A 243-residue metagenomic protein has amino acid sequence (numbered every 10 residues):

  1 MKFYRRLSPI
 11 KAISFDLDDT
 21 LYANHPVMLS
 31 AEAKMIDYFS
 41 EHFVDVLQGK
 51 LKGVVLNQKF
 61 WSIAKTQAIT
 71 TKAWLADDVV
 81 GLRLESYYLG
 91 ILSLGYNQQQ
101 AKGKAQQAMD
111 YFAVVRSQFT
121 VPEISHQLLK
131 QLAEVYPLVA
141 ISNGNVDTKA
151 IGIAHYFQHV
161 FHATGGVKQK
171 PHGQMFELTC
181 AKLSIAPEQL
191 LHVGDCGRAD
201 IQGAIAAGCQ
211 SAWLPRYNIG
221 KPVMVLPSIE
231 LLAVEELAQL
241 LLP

Functional and structural regions predicted by a protein language model:
M1-I13, H25, H126-P243: Asp-based, Mg2+/Mn2+-dependent phosphohydrolase catalytic module
R6-E123: N-terminal helical cap/lid subdomain that shapes the substrate entry/recognition surface in HAD-like hydrolases
